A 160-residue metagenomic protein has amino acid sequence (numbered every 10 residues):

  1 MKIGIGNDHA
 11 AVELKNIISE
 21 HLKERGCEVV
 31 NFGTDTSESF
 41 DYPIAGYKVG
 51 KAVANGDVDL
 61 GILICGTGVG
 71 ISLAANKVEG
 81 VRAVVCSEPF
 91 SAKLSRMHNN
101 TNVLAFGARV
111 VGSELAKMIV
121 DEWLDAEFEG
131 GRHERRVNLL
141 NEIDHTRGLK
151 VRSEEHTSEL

Functional and structural regions predicted by a protein language model:
M1, I5-E24: Glycine-rich phosphate/diphosphate-binding loop of Rossmann-like nucleotide-binding domains
E28-S39: A short beta-strand-loop structural module common to alpha/beta enzyme folds
A45-V85: Helix-adjacent hinge/juxtasegments
P89-R135: Short, glycine-/small-residue-rich phosphate/pyrophosphate-handling segment
L124-S153: Internal, active-site/partner-interface "lid" segment
E155-L160: Conserved small/polar residues in nucleotide/adenosyl-binding loops
